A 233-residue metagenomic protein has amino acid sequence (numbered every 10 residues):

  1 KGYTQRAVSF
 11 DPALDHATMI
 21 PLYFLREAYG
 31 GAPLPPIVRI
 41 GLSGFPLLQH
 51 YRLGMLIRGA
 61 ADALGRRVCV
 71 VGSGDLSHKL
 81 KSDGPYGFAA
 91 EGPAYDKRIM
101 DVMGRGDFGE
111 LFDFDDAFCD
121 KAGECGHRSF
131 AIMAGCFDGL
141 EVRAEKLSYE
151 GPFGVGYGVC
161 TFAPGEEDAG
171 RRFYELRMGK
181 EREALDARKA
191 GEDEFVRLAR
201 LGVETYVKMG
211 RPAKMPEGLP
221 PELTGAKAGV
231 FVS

Functional and structural regions predicted by a protein language model:
K1-M55, D83-R197, L201, K208: Flexible, D/E/H-enriched segments
A28-P33, A61-L64, G151-P152, E222-A226: Solvent-exposed alpha-helices and their adjacent loops that cap or buttress functional pockets in soluble metabolic
I40, R66-G74: Beta-strand elements within well-structured catalytic alpha/beta cores of enzymes that handle phosphate/sulfate esters
M55-A63, R67-V68: Non-transmembrane, aqueous-exposed alpha-helical and coiled segments at domain scale
V71-S73, C125, A228: Short glycine-rich loop/turn motifs that provide flexible caps or phosphate-binding loops at active sites
L76-K79, G84: A structural signal for small-residue-enriched, beta-sheet-centric alpha/beta enzyme cores and oligomeric scaffold folds
A190-F231: Short, basic/aromatic recognition patches
